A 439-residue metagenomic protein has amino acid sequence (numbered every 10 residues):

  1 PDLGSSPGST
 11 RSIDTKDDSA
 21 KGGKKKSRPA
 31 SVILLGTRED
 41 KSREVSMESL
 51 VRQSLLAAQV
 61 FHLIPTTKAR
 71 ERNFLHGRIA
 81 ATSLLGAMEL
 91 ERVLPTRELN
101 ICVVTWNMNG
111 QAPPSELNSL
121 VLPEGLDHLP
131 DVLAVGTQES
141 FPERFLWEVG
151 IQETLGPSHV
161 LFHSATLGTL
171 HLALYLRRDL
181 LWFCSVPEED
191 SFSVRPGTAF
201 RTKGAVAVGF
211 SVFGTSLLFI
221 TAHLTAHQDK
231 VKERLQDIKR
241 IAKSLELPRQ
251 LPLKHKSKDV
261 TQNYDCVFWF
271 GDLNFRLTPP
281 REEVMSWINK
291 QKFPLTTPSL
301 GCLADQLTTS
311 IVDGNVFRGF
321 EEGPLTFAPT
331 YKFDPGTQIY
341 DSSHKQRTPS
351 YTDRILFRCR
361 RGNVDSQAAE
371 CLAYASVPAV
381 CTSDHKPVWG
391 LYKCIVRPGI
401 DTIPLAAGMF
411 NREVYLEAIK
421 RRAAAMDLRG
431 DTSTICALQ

Functional and structural regions predicted by a protein language model:
P1-V160, S164-A173, K230, I238-A242 (+2 more regions): N-terminal, active-site-proximal structural segment of metallo-dependent hydrolase catalytic domains
E39, I64, I79-L84, P113-S115 (+8 more regions): A short linear-motif detector with a strong N-terminal bias
R72-R78, W106-N107, R144-V149, R178-W182 (+5 more regions): N-terminal start-of-chain detector that recognizes signal peptides and the immediate post-cleavage beginning
E91-V93, P123-E124, A207-G209, S257-V260: Short amphipathic alpha-helices and their capping/turn segments at secondary-structure boundaries
V93, E139-T225: Structured beta-strand-rich core segments of catalytic domains in phosphoester-bond hydrolases
R97-V104, H128-L133, P157-S158, T169-H171 (+8 more regions): Core residues of folded domains in eukaryotic genome-function proteins
T105-A112, E139-F141, A165, D179 (+7 more regions): Short, flexible loop/turn elements at secondary-structure junctions
P187, I220-T225, D229-L438: Catalytic lobes of large eukaryotic enzymes
